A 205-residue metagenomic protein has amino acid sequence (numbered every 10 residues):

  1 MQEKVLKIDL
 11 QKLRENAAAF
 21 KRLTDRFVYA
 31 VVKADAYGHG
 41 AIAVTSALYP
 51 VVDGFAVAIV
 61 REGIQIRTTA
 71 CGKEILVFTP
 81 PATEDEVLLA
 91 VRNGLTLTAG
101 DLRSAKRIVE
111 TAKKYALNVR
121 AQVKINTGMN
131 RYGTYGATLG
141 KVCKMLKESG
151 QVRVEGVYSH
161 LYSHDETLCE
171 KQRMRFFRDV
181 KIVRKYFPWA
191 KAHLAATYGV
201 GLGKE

Functional and structural regions predicted by a protein language model:
M1-T96, V109-E110, L117-V119, R153: A charged N-terminal "starter" segment
Q2, A34-H39, T45-S46, N93 (+5 more regions): Active-site loop/helix belt of alpha/beta enzymes
P80-P81, G100-L102, K124-G128: Beta-hairpin (beta-strand-turn-beta-strand) motif
